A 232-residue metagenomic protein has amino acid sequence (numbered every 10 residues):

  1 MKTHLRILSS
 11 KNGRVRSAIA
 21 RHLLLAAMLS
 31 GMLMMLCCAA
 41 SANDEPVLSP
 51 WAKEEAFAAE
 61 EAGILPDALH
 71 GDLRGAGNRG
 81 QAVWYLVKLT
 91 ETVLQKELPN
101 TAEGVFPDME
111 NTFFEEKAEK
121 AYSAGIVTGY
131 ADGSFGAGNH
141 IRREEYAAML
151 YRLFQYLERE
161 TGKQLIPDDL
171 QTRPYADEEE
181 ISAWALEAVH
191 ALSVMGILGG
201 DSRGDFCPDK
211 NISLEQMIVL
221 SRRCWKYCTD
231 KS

Functional and structural regions predicted by a protein language model:
M1-A42, G125: Gram-positive cell-envelope targeting signals
L33-K53, E61-V83, V87-E116, A124-E144 (+3 more regions): Feature responds to low-complexity, polar/acidic, surface-exposed segments characteristic of secreted/exported proteins
